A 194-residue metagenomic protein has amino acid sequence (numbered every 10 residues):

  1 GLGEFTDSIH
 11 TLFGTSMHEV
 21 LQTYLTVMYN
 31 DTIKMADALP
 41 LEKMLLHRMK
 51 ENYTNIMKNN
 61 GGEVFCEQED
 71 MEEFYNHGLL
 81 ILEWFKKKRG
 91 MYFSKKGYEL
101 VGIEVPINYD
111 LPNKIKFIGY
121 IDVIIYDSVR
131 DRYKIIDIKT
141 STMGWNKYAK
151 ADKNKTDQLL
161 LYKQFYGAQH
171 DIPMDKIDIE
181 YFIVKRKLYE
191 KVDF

Functional and structural regions predicted by a protein language model:
G1, T15-T26, Q164: Short, hydrophobic/amphipathic alpha-helical patches that form generic packing surfaces within helical domains
G1-T11: C-terminal, charged and often intrinsically disordered regions of DNA end-processing helicases and nucleases
L2, Y24-I33, A168-P173: Short helix-capping/linker segments at secondary-structure and domain boundaries
T6, E67, Y92, P112-N113: Residues embedded in well-ordered secondary-structure elements
I9, F13, M17, F74 (+1 more regions): Hydrophobic (often cysteine-bearing) scaffold residues that line and stabilize catalytic clefts of nucleotide/cofactor
V20-I103: A non-catalytic, helix-rich entry segment at domain boundaries
Y98-F194: Mg2+/Mn2+-dependent nuclease catalytic core
